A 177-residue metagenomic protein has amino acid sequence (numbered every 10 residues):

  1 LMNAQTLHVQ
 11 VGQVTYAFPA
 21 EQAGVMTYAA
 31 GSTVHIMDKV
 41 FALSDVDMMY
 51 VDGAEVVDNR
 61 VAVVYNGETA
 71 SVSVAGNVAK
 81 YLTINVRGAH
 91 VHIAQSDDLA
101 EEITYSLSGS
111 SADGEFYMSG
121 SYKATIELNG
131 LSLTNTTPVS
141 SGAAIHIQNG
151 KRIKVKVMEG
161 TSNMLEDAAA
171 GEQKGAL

Functional and structural regions predicted by a protein language model:
Q5-A54: Compositionally biased alpha-helical segments
G53-L177: A composition-driven surface/loop motif
